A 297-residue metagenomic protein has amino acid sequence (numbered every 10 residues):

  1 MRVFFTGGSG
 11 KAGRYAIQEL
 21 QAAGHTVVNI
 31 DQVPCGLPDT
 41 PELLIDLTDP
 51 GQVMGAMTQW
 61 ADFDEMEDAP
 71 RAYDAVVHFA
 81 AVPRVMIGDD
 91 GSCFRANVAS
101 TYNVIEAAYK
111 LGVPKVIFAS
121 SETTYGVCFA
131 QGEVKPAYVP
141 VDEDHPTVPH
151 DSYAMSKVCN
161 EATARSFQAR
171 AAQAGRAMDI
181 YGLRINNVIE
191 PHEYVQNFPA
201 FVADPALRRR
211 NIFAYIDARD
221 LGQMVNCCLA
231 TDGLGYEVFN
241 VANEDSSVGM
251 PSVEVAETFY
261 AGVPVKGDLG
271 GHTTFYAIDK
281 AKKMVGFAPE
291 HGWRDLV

Functional and structural regions predicted by a protein language model:
V3-A23: N-terminal Rossmann NAD(P)H-binding glycine-rich loop of SDR-like oxidoreductase domains
L37-G51: Rossmann-fold cofactor-recognition segment
L47-A96: NAD(P)H-binding glycine-rich loop region in Rossmannoid oxidoreductase-like domains and their noncatalytic homologs
R95, A130-R176: Catalytic helix-loop patch of NAD(P)-dependent Rossmann-fold dehydrogenases
N103-H150: Conserved Rossmann-fold NAD(P)-dependent oxidoreductase catalytic core, especially the SDR/UDP-sugar
T124-G126, S152, S166, Q173-P199: Flexible, glycine-rich beta-alpha linker
V188-A206, N211-V238: Alpha-helical substrate-binding/gating segment
R219-V297: C-terminal substrate-binding subdomain of Rossmann-fold SDR/epimerase-dehydratase oxidoreductases
